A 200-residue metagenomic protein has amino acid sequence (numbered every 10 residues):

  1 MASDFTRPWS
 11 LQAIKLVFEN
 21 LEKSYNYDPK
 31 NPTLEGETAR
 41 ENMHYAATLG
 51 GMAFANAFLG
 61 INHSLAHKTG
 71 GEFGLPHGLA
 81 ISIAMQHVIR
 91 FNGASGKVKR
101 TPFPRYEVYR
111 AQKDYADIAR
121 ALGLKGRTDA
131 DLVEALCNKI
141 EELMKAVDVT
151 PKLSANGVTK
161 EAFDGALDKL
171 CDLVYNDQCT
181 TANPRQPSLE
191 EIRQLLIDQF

Functional and structural regions predicted by a protein language model:
M1-A57: Carboxylate- and glycine-rich phosphate/diphosphate-binding segment that chelates Mg2+/Mn2+
M1-S3, A57-F58, F91-V98: Short helix-capping/linker segments at secondary-structure and domain boundaries
A2-W9, E35, A57, Y106-R110 (+4 more regions): Catalytic cores of large soluble enzymes that bind and process phosphate-bearing ligands
L11-E22, H44-T48, N62, A66-H67 (+6 more regions): Predominant activation on well-ordered alpha-helical scaffold segments within soluble catalytic domains
N26, K30, A53-L59, V98 (+4 more regions): Intrinsically disordered or highly flexible coil/loop and linker segments, enriched in small and charged/polar residues
T48-I81, D177-A182: Glycine-rich phosphate/pyrophosphate-binding beta-alpha loops
L75-G165: Gly/Pro-rich interdomain helix-loop hinge
A162-F200: Short, amphipathic C-terminal "tail helix"
